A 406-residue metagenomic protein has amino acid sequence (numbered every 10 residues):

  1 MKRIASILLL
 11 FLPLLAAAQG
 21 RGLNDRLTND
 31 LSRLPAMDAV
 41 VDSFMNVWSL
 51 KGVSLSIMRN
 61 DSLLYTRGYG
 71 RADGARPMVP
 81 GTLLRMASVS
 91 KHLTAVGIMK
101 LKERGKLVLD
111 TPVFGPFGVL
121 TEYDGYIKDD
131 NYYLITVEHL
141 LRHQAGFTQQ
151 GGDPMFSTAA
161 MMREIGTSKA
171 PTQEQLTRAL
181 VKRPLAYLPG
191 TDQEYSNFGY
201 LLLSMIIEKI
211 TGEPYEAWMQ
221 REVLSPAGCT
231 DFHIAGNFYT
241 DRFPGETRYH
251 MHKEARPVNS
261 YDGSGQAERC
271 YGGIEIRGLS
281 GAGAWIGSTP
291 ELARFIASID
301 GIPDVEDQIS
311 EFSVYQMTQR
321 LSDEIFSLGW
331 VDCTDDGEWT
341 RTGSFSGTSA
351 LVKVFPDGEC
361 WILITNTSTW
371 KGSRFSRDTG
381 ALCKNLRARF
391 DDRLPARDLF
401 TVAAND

Functional and structural regions predicted by a protein language model:
M1-G22: Bacterial Sec-dependent N-terminal signal peptides
Q19-R67, Q220, D262-D406: Catalytic loop of the DD-peptidase/beta-lactamase superfamily, centered on the K-T-G motif and neighboring
G22, R26, R71, A75 (+4 more regions): Short linear capping/connector segments at secondary-structure termini
R33, M37, M86, S90 (+7 more regions): Hydrophobic (often cysteine-bearing) scaffold residues that line and stabilize catalytic clefts of nucleotide/cofactor
R33, M37, T82, L109 (+5 more regions): Residue-level signature of the cytosolic catalytic core of signaling kinases
V41, L55, D61, K91-T94 (+8 more regions): Residue-level preference for non-acidic, small/hydrophobic
V47-S54, A75-H139, Y187-F198, S280 (+1 more regions): Short active-site loop at a secondary-structure junction that contains or immediately precedes the catalytic residue(s)
S62, G125-E338: Short, surface-exposed loop or secondary-structure junction motifs that flank catalytic or metal-binding residues
